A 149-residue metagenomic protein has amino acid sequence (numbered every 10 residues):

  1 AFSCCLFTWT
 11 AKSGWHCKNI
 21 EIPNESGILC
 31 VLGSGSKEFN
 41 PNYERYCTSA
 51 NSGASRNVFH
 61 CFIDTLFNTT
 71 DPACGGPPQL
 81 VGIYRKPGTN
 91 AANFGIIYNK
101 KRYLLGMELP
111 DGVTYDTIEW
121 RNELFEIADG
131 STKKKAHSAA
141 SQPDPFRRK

Functional and structural regions predicted by a protein language model:
A1-K149: N-terminal nucleophile
